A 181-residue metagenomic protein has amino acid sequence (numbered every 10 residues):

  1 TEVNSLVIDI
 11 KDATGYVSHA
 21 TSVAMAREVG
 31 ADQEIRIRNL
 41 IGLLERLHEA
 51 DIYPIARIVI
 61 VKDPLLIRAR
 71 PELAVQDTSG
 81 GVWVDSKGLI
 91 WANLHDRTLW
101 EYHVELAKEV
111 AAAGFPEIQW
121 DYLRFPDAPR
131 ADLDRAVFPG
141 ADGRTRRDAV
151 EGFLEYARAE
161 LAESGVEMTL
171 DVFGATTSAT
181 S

Functional and structural regions predicted by a protein language model:
T1, E28-I52, T145-E155: Aromatic- and glycine-enriched glycan-recognition loops and surfaces that form the carbohydrate-binding subsites
T1-Y16, E109-W120: Catalytic domains of carbohydrate-active enzymes, especially glycoside hydrolases
L6, L47, P54, H103 (+2 more regions): Conserved, mostly hydrophobic/aromatic
D12-T14, G42-R70: Substrate-binding cleft and catalytic face of glycoside hydrolase catalytic domains, especially the flexible beta-alpha
S18-G30, D63-D85, P126-A141: Aromatic- and acidic-residue-enriched segments that line the glycan-binding/catalytic groove of carbohydrate-active
S22-I37, K87-E101, P139-D148: The substrate-binding groove and active-site-proximal loops of carbohydrate-active enzymes, especially glycoside
E45, V61-A112: Active-site-adjacent "subsite" loops/lids of carbohydrate-active enzymes
Y53-D63, Q119-W120, R144-S181: Aromatic-lined carbohydrate-recognition surfaces of secreted/lumenal glycan-active proteins
